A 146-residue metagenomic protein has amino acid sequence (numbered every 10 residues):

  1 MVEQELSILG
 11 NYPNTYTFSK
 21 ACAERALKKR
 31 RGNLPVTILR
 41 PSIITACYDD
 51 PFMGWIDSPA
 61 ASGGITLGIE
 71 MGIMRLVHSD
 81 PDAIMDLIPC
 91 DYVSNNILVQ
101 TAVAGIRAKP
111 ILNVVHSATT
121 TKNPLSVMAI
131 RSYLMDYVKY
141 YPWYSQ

Functional and structural regions predicted by a protein language model:
M1-Y12, A46-D82: Catalytic cores of eukaryotic secretory-pathway lumenal/extracellular enzymes that build and remodel glycoconjugates
L9-T15, A21-P51, I106-V114: Conserved beta-loop-beta element that borders a ligand/cofactor-binding pocket
F18-A23, A61-S62, D80-T101: Substrate-positioning beta->alpha
A21, A26-N33, G72, N96-A104 (+1 more regions): Generic, well-ordered alpha-helical scaffold segments in large soluble proteins
C22-L27, L39, A46, M71 (+4 more regions): 4′-phosphopantetheine-dependent carrier domains
T37, I84, I88-P89, H116-A118 (+1 more regions): Beta-strand cores of modular interaction/reader domains in eukaryotic scaffold and signaling proteins, especially PDZ
T45-C47, F52-M53, S94, P124-S126: Eukaryotic short linear interaction motifs
Q100-Q146: Mid/C-terminal beta-alpha module of Rossmann-like enzyme folds, strongest in SDR-family dehydrogenases/epimerases
